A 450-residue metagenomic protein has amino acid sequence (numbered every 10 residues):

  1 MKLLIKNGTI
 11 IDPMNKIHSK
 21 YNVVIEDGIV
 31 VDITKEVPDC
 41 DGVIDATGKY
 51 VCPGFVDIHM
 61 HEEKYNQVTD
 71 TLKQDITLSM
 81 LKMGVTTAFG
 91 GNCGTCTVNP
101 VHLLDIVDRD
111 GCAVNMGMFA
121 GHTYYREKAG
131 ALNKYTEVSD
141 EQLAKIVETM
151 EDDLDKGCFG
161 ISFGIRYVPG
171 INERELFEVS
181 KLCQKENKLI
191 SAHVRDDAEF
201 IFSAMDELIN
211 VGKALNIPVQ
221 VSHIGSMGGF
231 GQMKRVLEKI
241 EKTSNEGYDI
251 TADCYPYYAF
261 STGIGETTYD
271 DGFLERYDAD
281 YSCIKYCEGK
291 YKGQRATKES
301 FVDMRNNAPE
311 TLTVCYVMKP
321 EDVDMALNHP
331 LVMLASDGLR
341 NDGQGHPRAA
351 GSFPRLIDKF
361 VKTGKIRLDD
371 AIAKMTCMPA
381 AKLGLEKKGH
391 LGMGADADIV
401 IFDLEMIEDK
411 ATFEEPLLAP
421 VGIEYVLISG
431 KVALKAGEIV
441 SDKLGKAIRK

Functional and structural regions predicted by a protein language model:
L3-N7, E26, P38-T86: Replace "His-x-His-based motif
G8, D324-L331, S336-D337, S352 (+1 more regions): C-terminal cap of metal-dependent C-N hydrolases
I10-N22, T313-V317, V323, R367-I372 (+1 more regions): Acidic, glycine-enriched loop/beta-strand segments at the rims of small-molecule binding/catalytic pockets
G54-M60, A88-G90, M116-A120, I161-F163 (+4 more regions): Hydrophobic faces of well-ordered beta-strands that scaffold small-molecule active sites in alpha/beta enzyme cores
M60, D70-S162, Y248, Y257: Divalent-metal coordination cores built from histidine and acidic residues
H61-E63, C93, G121-Y125, R166-V168 (+4 more regions): Active-site beta-loop-alpha junctions enriched in small/polar residues
K134-D140, I146-F159, F163-R166, S222-K365: Active-site neighborhoods of metal-dependent hydrolases
D152-L208: Divalent metal-binding pocket/active-site signature
